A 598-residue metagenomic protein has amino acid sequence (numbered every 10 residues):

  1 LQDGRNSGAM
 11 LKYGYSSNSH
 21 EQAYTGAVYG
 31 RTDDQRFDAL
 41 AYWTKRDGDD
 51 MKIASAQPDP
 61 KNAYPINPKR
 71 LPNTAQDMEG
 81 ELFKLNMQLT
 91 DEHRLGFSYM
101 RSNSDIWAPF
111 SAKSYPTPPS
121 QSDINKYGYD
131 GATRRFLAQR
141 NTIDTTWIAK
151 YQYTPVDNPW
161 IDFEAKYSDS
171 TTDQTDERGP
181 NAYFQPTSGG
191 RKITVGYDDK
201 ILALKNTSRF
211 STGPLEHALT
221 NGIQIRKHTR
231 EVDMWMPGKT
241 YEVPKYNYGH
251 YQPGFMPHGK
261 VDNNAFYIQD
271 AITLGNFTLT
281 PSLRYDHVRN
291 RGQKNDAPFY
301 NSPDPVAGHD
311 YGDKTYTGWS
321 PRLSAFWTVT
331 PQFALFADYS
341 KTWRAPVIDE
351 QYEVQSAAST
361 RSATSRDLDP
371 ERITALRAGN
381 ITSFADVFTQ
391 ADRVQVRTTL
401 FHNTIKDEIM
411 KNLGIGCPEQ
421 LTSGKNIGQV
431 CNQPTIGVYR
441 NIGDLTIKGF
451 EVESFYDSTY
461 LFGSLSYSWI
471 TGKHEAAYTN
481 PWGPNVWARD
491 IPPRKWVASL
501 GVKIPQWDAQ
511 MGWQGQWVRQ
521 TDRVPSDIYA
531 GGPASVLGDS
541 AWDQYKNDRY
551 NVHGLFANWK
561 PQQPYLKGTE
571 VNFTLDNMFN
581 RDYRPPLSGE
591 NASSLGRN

Functional and structural regions predicted by a protein language model:
Q2-S7, D33-R36, E92, T154-D162 (+7 more regions): Short loop/turn motifs that connect adjacent beta-strands in outer-membrane beta-barrel proteins
Y13-S19, K45-D49, R101-D105, Y167-D173 (+13 more regions): Transmembrane beta-strands of outer-membrane beta-barrel pores
S17-G48, D59-F110, I143-T145, A149 (+2 more regions): Transmembrane beta-barrel wall of Gram-negative outer-membrane proteins
A41, D49, Q152, D162-R178 (+3 more regions): Membrane-embedded beta-barrel scaffold of Gram-negative outer-membrane proteins
Q76, M87-T90, R140, I193-V195 (+6 more regions): Conserved C-terminal beta-signal and adjacent last beta-strands/turns of outer-membrane beta-barrel proteins
T90, E216-A218, Q224, P257-N403: Structural signature of Gram-negative outer-membrane beta-barrels, strongest in the C-terminal barrel of TonB-dependent
E92-N158, T172-Y197: Flexible loop and strand-edge segments within Gram-negative outer membrane beta-barrel domains
N206, P214, N276, V288 (+3 more regions): Gram-negative outer-membrane beta-barrel transporters
